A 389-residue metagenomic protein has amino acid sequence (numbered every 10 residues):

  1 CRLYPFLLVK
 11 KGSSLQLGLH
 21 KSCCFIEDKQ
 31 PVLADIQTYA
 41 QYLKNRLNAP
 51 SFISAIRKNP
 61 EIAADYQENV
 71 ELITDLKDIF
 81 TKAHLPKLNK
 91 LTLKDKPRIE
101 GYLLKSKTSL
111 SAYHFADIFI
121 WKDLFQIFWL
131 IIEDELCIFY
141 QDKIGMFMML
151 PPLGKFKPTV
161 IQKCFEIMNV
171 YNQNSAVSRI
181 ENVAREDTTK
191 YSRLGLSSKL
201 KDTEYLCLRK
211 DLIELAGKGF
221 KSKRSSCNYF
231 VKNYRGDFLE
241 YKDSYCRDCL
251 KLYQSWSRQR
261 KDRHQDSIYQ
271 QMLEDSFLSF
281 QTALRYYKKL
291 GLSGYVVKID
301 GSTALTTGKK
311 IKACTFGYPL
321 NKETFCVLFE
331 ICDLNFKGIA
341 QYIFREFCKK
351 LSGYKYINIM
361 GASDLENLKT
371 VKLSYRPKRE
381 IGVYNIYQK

Functional and structural regions predicted by a protein language model:
R2-H84: Short loop/turn segments that flank or connect secondary-structure elements
K82-E135, F139-Y140, L278: Amide-forming acyltransferase catalytic core, primarily the GNAT-like/NAT-type and related acyltransferase folds
I99, F230, K372: A residue-level signal for conserved active-site and pocket-lining positions in enzyme catalytic cores
A112-V183, I299-L334: Conserved donor-binding loop and adjoining core beta-sheet/short helix segment in diverse acyl/aminoacyl transferases
D187-K199, S225, D364-E380: Conserved active-site alpha-helix within GNAT-family acetyltransferase domains
R193-I268: Acyltransferase donor/substrate-recognition loop-hinge adjacent to the catalytic core
S244, D248-A304, G308-K310: Short, conserved active-site entrance elements at the starts or edges of catalytic domains
L292-K389: Aromatic (often tryptophan-rich) hydrophobic motifs at membrane interfaces
